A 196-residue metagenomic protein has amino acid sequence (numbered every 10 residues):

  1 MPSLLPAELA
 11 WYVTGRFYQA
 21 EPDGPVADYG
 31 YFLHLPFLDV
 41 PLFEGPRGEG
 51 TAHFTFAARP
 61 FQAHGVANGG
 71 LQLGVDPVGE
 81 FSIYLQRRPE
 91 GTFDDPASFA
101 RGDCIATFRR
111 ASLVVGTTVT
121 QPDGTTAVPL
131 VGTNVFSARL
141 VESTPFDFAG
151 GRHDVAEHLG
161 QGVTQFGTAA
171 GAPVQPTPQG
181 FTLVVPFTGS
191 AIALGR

Functional and structural regions predicted by a protein language model:
M1-R196: Extracytosolic secretory-pathway proteins
